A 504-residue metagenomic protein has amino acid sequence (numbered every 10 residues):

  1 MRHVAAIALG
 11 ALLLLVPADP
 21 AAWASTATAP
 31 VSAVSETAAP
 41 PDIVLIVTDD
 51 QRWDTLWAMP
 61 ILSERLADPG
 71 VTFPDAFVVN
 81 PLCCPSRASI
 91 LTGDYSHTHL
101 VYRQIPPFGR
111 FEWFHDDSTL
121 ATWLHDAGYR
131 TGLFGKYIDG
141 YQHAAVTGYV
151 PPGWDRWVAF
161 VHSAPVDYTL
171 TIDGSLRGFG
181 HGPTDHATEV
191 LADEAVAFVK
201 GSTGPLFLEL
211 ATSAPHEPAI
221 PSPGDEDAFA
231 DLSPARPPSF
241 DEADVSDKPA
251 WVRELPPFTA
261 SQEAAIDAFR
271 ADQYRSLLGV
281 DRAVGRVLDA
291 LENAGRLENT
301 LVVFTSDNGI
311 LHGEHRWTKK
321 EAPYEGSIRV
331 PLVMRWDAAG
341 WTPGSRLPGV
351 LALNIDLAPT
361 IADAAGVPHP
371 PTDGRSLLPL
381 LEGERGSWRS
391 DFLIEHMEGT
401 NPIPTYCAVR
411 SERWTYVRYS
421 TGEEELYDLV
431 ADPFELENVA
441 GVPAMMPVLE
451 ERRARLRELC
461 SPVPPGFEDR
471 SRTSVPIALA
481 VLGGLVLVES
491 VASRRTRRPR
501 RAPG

Functional and structural regions predicted by a protein language model:
M1-I7: Bacterial N-terminal signal peptides that target proteins for export
I7-D19: Bacterial N-terminal signal peptides
S25, A29-Y419, E424, P433-E451 (+1 more regions): Formylglycine-dependent sulfatase
C83-C84, L459-P464: Functionally engaged cysteine thiol sites
L449-L456, C460: Short amphipathic alpha-helical coiled-coil/interface segments
G466-A480: Juxtamembrane/start-of-transmembrane alpha-helix segments at the extracytoplasmic/lumenal side of membrane anchors
L482-T496: Alpha-helical transmembrane segments
R497-G504: Cytoplasmic C-terminal tails of single-pass
